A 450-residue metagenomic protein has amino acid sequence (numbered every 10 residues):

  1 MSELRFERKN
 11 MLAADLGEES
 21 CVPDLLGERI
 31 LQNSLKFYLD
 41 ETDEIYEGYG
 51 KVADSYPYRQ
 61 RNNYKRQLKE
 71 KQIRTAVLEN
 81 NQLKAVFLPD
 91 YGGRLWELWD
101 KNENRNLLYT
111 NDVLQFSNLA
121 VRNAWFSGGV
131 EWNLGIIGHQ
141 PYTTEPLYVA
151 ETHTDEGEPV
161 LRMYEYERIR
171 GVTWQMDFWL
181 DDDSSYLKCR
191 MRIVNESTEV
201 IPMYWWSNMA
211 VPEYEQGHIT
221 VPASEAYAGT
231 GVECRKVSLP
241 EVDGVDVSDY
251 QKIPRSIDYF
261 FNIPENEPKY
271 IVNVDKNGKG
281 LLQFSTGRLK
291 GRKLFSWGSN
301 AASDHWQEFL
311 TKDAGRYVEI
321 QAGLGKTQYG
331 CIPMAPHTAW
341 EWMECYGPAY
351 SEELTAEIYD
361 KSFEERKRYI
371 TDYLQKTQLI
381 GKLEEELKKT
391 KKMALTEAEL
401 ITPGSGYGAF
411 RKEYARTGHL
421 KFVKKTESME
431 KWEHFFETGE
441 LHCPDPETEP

Functional and structural regions predicted by a protein language model:
S2-E47, A76-V77, V86, D90 (+5 more regions): A contiguous, surface-exposed recognition patch within enzymatic or periplasmic domains that forms
N33-E79, G128-Y186, E215, A301-Q328: Extended, loop-rich substrate-binding clefts of extracytoplasmic carbohydrate-active enzymes
A76-N81, A85-F87, A150-E151, M191 (+1 more regions): Short Pro-Gly-centered flexible turn/kink motifs
V77, L83-N106, V113-F126: Solvent-exposed N-terminal domain segments of exported/luminal and surface proteins
S197-T198, Y350: Short, acidic/polar linear motifs in exposed loop/turn regions
A301-W340, G347, S351-L374: Histidine- and aromatic-rich segments of cupredoxin/plastocyanin-like copper-binding domains
E344-A415: Charged, amphipathic alpha-helical linkers/stalks
K389-E449: C-terminal functional modules
